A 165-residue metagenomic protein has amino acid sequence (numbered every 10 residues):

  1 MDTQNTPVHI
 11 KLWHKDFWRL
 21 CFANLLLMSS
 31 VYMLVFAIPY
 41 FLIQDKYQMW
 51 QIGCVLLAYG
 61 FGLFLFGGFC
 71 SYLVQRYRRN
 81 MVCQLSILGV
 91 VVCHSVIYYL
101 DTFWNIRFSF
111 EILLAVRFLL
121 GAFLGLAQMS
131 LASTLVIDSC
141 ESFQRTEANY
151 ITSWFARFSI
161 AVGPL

Functional and structural regions predicted by a protein language model:
P7-G60: Helix-loop boundary and gating motifs at the non-cytosolic
N24, M28, L113-A122: Helical-face signature of the major facilitator-like transporter fold
V35-F36, R157-L165: Glycine/proline-centered helix-kink
G60-G68, I160-A161: Residue-level signature of mid-helix packing/kink "hotspots" within the transmembrane helices of 12-pass Major
F66-R79: Helix-to-loop junctions at the C-terminal end of transmembrane segments in multipass secondary transporters
L88-R107: C-terminal ends and interior cores of transmembrane alpha-helices in multi-pass membrane transporters/permeases
V116-F155: Cytoplasmic helix-loop-helix junction between adjacent transmembrane helices in 12-TM secondary transporters
